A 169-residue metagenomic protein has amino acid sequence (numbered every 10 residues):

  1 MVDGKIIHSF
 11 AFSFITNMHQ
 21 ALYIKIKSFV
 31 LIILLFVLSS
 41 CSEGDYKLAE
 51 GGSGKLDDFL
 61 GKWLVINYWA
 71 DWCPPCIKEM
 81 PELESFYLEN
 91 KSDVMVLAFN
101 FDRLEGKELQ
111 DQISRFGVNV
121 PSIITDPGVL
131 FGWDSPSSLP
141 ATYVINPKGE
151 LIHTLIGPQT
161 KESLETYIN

Functional and structural regions predicted by a protein language model:
M1-C41: Sec-dependent bacterial lipoprotein signal peptides
I33-D58, V120-P121: N-terminal "domain-start" segment that seeds a small globular fold
L56-I77: Short active-site neighborhood of thiol/selenol oxidoreductases, capturing the structured segment around
G61-W63, S92-M95, V120: Loop/turn elements at helix/coil->beta-strand transitions in domains of secreted/extracellular proteins
V65-I66, V96, T142: Hydrophobic beta-strand anchors of alpha/beta hydrolase catalytic cores
I77-F116, P127-G132: Structural microenvironment flanking redox-active thiols in thiol-disulfide oxidoreductases
Q112-P147: Short, internal strand/loop/helix patches that form the active-site neighborhood or redox-interaction surface
A141-N169: Thiol-/selenol-based redox modules, centered on thioredoxin-like and closely related oxidoreductase domains
